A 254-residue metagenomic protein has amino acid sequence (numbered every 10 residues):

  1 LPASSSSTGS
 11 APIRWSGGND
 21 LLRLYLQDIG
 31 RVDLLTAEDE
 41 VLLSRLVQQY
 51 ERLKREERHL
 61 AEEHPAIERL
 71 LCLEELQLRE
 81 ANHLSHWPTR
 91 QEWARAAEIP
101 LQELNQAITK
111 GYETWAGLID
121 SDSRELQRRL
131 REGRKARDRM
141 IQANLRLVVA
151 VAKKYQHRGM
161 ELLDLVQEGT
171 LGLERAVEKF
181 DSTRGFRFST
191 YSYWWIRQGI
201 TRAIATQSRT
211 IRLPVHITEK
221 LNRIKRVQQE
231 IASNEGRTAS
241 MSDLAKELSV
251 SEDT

Functional and structural regions predicted by a protein language model:
L1-A3: Intrinsic, short, N-terminal disordered tails of RNA polymerase sigma-factor systems
S5-S7: Short, contiguous pre-domain boundary segments
G9-R212, H216-E230: Alpha-helical promoter-recognition and RNA polymerase-docking modules of transcription initiation factors, dominated by
R95, S242, K246: Alpha-helical residues within the helix-turn-helix
S233-S240: Short, charged, surface-exposed loops that flank catalytic or proteolytic processing sites
A245-T254: Short, intrinsically disordered, charge-balanced linker/junction segments flanking boundaries in proteins
